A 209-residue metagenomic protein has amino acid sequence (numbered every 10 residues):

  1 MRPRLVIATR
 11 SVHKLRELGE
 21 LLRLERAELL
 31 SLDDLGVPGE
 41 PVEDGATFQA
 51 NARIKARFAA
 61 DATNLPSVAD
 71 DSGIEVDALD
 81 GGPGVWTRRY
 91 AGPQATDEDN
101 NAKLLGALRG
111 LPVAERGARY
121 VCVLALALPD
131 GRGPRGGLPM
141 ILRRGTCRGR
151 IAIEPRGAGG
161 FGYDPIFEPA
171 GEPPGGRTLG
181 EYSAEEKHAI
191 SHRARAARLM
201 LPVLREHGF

Functional and structural regions predicted by a protein language model:
R2-V6, R10-S31, L35-F209: Anionic-ligand binding patches
